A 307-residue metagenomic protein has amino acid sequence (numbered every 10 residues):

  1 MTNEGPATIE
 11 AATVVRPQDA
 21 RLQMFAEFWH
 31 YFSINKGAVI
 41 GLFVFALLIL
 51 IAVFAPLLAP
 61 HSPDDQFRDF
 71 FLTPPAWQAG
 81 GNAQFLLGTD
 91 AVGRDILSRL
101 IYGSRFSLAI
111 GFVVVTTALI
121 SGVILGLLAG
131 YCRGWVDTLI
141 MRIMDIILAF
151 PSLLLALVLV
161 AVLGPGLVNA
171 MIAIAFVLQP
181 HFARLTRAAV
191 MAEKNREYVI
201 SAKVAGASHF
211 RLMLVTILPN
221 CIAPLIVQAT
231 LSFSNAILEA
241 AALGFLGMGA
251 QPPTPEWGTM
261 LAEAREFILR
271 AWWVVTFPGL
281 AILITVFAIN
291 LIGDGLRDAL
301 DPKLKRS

Functional and structural regions predicted by a protein language model:
M1-A12: Short, non-transmembrane cytosolic segments of multipass membrane proteins
N3, R16-D64, I143, C221: N-terminal signal-anchor/first transmembrane alpha helix
N3-G5, F43, I51-T89, L246-T254: Hydrophobic alpha-helical transmembrane segments of membrane transport/permease proteins and related membrane-embedded
A12-T13, I226: A ubiquitous short alpha-helical element
V15-R16, Q84: A detector of helix-start/N-cap boundary segments at the beginnings of structured domains
F28, A83-F85, L159: Residues marking the start of alpha-helices
Y31, F71, F85-L86, D95 (+1 more regions): Conserved beta-strand positions that form and line the central face of beta-propeller blades
T89-S307: Alpha-helical transmembrane segments of integral membrane proteins, especially multi-pass inner/plasma-membrane
